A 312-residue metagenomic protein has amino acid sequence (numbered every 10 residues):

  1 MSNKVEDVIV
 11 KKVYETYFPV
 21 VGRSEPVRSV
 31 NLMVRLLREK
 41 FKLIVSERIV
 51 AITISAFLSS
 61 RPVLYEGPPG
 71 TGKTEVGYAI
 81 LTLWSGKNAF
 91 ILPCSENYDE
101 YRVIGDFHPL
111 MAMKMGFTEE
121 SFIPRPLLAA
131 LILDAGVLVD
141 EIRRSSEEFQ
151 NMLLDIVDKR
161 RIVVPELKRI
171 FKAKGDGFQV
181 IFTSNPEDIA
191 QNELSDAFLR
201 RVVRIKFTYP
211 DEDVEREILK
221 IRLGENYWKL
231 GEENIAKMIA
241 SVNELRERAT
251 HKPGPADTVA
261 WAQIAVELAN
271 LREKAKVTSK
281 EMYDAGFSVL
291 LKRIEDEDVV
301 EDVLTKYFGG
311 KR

Functional and structural regions predicted by a protein language model:
S2-E233, G310-R312: AAA+ P-loop NTPase catalytic core and its hallmark functional loops
E47, N226-V277: Conserved AAA+ ATPase small/helical "lid" subdomain
A51-S59, A260-E267, A285-K292: Short, hydrophobic/amphipathic alpha-helical patches that form generic packing surfaces within helical domains
L83, V164, N270, V277-T278: Short, charged/polar low-complexity linear motifs in solvent-exposed/disordered segments
D188, Y209, A249-K252, I294: Residues at alpha-helix boundaries and short interhelical turns
R201, V214-I218, S241-E244, A260-I264 (+1 more regions): A general alpha-helix detector
K274-R312: C-terminal engagement/docking regions of AAA+ P-loop ATPases
